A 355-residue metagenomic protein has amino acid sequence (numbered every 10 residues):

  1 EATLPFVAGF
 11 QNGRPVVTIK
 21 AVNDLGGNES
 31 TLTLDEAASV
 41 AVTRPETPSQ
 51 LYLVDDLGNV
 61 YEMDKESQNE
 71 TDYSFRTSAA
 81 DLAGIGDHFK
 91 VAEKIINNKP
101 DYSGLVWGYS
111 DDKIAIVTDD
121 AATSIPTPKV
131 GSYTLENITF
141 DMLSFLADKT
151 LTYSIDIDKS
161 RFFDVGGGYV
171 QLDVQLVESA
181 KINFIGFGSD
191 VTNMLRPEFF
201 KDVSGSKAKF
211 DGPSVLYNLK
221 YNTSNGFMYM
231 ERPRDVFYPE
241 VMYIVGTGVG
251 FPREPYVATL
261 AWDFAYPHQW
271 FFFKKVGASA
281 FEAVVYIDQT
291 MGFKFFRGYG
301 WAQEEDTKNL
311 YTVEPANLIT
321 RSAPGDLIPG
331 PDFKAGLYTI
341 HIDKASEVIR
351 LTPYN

Functional and structural regions predicted by a protein language model:
P5-V16, K20-N355: Insoluble glucan recognition modules
